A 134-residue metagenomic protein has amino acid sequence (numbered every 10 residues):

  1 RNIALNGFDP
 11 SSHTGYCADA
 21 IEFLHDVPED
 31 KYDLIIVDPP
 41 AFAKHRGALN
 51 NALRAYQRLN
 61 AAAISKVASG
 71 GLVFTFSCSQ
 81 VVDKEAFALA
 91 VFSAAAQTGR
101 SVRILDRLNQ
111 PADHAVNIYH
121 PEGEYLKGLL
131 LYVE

Functional and structural regions predicted by a protein language model:
R1-I36, F42: S-adenosyl-L-methionine
T14-A18, N50, Q57, E85: Conserved structured core elements
A20-D26, A55-S65: A short, acidic, amphipathic alpha-helical segment used as a generic capping/interface helix at domain edges
P28, A48, A55, A86-F87: Residues at alpha-helix caps and immediate loop-helix transition turns in enzyme cores, especially N- and C-cap
K31, R58, L72-E134: C-terminal catalytic and target-recognition region of SAM-dependent MTase-like enzymes, primarily methyltransferases
D33-A62: Mobile active-site "lid"/loop adjacent to the S-adenosyl-L-methionine
V67-S69: Helix-to-beta-strand junctions that scaffold the AdoMet/dcAdoMet cofactor pocket in Class I SAM-dependent enzymes
